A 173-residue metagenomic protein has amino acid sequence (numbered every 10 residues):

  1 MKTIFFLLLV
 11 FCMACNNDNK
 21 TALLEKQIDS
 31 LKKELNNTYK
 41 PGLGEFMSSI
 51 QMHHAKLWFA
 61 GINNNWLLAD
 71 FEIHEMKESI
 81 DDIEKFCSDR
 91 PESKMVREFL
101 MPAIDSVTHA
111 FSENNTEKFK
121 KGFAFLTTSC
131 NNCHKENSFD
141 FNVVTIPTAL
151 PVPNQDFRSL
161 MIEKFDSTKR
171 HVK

Functional and structural regions predicted by a protein language model:
M1-L7: Sec-dependent signal peptide recognition, specifically the positively charged N-region followed immediately by
C12-A14: C-terminal motif of bacterial Sec signal peptides marking the signal peptidase cleavage site
N19-W66, E163-V172: Immediate post-signal-peptide N-terminus of mature secreted/exported proteins
W66, M95-V96, L100-L126: Amphipathic, charged alpha-helical scaffolds that flank and support histidine-based chemistry in signaling
S79-R97: Short, solvent-exposed, charged loop/turn and helix-capping segments that join or cap alpha-helices on peripheral
L126-N137: The canonical Cys-X-X-Cys-His
V144-N154: Short cysteine/histidine-rich metal-coordination sites, predominantly Zn2+-binding motifs
